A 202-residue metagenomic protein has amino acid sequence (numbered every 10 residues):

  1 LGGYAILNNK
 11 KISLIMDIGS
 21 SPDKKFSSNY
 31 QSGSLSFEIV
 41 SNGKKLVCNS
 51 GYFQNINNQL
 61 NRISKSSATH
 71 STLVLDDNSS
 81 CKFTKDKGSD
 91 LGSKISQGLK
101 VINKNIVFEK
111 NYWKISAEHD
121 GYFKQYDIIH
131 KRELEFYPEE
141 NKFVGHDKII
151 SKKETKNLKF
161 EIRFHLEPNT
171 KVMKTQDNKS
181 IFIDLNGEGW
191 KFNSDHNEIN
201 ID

Functional and structural regions predicted by a protein language model:
L1-M173: Catalytic and substrate-binding regions of extracellular carbohydrate-active enzymes, especially polysaccharide lyases
L158-D202: Polysaccharide-binding surfaces and accessory modules of carbohydrate-active proteins
